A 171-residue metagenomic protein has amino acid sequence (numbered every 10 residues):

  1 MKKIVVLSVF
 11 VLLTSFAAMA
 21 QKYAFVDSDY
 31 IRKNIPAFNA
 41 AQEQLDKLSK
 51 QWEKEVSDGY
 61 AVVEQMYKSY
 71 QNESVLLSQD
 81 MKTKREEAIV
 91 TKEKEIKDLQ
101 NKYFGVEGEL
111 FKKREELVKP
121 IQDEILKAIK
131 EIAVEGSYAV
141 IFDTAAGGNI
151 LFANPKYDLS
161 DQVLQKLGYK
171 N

Functional and structural regions predicted by a protein language model:
M1-I4: Positively charged n-region of N-terminal signal peptides that target proteins for export
L7-S15: Bacterial N-terminal signal peptides
F16-A20: Sec/Tat signal peptide C-region and signal peptidase I cleavage site
Q21-G136, V140-G148, K170: Amphipathic alpha-helical segments
L151-A153: Short, exposed beta-strand-loop hairpins at the edges of beta-sheets in extracellular/periplasmic proteins
